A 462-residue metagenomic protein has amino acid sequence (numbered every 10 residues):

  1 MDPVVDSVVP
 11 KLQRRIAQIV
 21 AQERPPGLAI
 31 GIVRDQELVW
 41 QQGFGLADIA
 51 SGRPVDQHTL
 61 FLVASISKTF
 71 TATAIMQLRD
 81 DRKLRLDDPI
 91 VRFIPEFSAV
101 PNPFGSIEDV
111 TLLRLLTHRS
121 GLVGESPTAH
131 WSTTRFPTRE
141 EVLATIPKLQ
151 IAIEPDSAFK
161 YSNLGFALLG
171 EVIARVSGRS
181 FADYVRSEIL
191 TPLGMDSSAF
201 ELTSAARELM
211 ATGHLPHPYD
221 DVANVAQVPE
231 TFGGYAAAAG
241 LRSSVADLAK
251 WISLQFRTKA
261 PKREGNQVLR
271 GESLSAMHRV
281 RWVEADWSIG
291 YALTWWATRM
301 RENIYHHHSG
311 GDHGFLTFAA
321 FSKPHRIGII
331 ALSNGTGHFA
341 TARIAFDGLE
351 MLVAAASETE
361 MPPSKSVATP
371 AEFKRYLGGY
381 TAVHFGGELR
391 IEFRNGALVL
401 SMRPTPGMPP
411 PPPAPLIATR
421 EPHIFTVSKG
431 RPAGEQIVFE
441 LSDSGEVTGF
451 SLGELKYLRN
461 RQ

Functional and structural regions predicted by a protein language model:
M1-Q42, A129, A174-S187, T191 (+2 more regions): Catalytic loop of the DD-peptidase/beta-lactamase superfamily, centered on the K-T-G motif and neighboring
K11, P54-Q57, L62-I66, L78-V123 (+5 more regions): Active-site helix/loop module of the DD-peptidase/beta-lactamase fold, centered on the serine-lysine SxxK catalytic
G27, H58, D156: Short coil/loop residues immediately preceding or within conserved phosphate-binding loops of NTP-utilizing enzyme
A47-D56, F339-F346: A short, polar/charged loop-to-alpha-helix boundary motif
S65-I66, K160-N163: Catalytic nucleophile serine of serine hydrolases, specifically the conserved "nucleophile elbow" pentapeptide
T71: Active/ligand-binding-proximal structured segments within catalytic/core domains that scaffold catalytic residues
E140-A152, P218-G233: The feature captures the short pre-catalytic strand/loop hairpin that immediately precedes and shapes the active-site
A167: Active-site-proximal cofactor/substrate-binding loop regions of enzyme domains
